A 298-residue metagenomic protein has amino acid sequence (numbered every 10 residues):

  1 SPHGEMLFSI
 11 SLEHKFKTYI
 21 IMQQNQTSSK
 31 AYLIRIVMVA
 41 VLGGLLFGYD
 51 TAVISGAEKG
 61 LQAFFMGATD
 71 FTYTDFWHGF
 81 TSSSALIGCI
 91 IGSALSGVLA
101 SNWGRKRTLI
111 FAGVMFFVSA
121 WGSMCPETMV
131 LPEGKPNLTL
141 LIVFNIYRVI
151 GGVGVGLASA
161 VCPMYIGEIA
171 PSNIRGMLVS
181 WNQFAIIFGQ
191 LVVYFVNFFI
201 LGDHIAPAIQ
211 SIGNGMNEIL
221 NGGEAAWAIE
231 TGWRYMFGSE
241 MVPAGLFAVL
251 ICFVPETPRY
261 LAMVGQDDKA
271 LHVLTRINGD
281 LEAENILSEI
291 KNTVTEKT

Functional and structural regions predicted by a protein language model:
S1-I21: Short, Lys/Arg-enriched N-terminal segments with co-localized hydrophobic residues within the first ~10-30 amino acids
T18-T298: Transmembrane-helix signature of 12-pass secondary carriers
